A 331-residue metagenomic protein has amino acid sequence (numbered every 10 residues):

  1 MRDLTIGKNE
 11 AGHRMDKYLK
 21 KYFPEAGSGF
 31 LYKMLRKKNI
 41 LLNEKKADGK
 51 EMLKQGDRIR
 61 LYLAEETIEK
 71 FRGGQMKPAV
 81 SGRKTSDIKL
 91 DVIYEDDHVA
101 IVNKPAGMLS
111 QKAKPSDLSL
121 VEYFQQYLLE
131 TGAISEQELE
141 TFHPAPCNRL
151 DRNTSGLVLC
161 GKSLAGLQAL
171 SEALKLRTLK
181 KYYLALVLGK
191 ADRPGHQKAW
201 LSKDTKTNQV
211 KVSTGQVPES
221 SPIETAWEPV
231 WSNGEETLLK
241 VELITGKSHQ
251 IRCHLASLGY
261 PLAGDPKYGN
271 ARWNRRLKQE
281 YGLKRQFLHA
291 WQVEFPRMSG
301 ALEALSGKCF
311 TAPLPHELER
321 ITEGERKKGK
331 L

Functional and structural regions predicted by a protein language model:
M1-K33, E65, P78-A79, R83-L90 (+7 more regions): Pseudouridine synthases involved in rRNA/tRNA modification
M1-T205, P218-S221, P313-E325: RNA pseudouridine synthases
E44-K46, G234, L239-E242: Short histidine-centered loop motifs in beta-beta connectors
D48-M52, K240, R285: Short, surface-exposed secondary-structure edge patches
R60-Y62, K240, E294: Short, well-ordered beta-strand micro-motif
Y183, T237-L239, H289-W291: Short beta-strand micro-motifs in enzyme catalytic cores
V187, A226-P229: Conserved hydrophobic positions within beta-strands
G189, L243-T245: Non-cytosolic beta-sheet module surface loops
